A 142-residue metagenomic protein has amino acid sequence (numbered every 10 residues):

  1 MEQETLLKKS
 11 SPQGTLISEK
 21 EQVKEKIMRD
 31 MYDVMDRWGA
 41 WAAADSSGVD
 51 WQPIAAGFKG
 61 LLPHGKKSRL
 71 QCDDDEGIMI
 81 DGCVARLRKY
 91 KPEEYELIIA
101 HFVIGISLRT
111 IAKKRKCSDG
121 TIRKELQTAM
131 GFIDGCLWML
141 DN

Functional and structural regions predicted by a protein language model:
M1-K89, R109-T110, T121, L137-N142: N-terminal interaction/assembly modules
L97-I98: A short pre-motif secondary-structure segment
H101-G105: Short helix-to-turn junction characteristic of helix-turn-helix DNA-binding domains, especially the helix
L108-K116: Short acidic, glycine/Ser/Thr-rich loop/turn "cap" segments at secondary-structure junctions
R115-W138: DNA-recognition helix of helix-turn-helix
